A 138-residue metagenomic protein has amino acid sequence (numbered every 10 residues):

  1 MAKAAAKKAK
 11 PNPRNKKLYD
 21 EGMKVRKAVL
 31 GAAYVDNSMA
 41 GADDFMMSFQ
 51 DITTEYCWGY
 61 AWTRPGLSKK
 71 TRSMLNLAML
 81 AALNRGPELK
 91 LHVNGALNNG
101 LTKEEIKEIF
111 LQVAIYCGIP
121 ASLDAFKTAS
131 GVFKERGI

Functional and structural regions predicted by a protein language model:
A2-K70, N98, D124-I138: Acidic, glycine/proline-rich low-complexity segments that act as flexible tails and inter-domain linkers
T53-C57, M74-A81, I109-A114: Short alpha-helical scaffolding segments that buttress acidic/His motifs in well-ordered protein cores
P65, L83-G86, G100, C117-P120 (+1 more regions): Residues at alpha-helix boundaries and short interhelical turns
K69, S73, I119-P120: Short, conserved micro-motifs enriched in small and acidic residues
M74-L77, A81-K107: Mid-chain, well-packed structural core segment of small domains
G95-N99, Q112-I115, G131: Short basic/hydrophobic patches in alpha-helices and adjacent helix-turn junctions that form amphipathic surface motifs
E104-I109, D124-K127: A glycine-rich phosphate/pyrophosphate-binding beta-strand-loop-alpha-helix module
Q112, I119-L123: Substrate/cofactor-recognition hotspot
